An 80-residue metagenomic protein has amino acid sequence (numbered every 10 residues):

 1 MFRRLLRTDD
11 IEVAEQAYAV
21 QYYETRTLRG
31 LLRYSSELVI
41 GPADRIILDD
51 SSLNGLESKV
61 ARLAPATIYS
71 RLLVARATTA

Functional and structural regions predicted by a protein language model:
M1-V20, A43, A77-A80: Negatively charged, low-complexity tracts enriched in Asp/Glu with abundant Ser/Thr
R7-T8, Y22, S35, G55: Intrinsically disordered, low-complexity regulatory regions of eukaryotic regulatory proteins
T8, T25-T27, T67, T78-T79: Residue-identity detector for threonine
E12-E15, E24, E37, E57-K59 (+1 more regions): Glutamate identity and glutamate-enriched acidic tracts
A17-L48: A short, structured beta-strand/loop element
G41-A80: Mixed-charge, Lys/Arg-enriched low-complexity segments
